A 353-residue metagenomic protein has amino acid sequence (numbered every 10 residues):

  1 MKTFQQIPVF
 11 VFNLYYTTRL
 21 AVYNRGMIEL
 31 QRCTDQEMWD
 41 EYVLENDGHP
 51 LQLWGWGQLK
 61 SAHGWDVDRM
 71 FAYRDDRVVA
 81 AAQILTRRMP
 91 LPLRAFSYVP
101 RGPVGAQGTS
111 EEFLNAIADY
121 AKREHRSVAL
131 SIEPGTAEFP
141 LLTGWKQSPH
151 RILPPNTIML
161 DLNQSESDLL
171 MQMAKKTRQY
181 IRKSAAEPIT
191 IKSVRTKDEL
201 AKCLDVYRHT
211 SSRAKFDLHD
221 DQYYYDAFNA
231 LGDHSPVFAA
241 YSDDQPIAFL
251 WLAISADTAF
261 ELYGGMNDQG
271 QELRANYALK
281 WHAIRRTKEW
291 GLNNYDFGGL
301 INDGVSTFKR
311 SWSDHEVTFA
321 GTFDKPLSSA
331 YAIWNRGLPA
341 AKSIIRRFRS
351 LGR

Functional and structural regions predicted by a protein language model:
Q6: Cationic, low-complexity basic patches in intrinsically disordered or flexible, solvent-exposed regions
F12-T18, Y23: Short, positively charged and aromatic/hydrophobic N-terminal segments
L14, A106-E187: Acyl-donor-binding surface of acyltransferase catalytic domains
Q31-D75, A82-P92, G144-I152, Q164-S165 (+1 more regions): A conserved beta-strand-loop-helix scaffold within acyl/acetyltransferase catalytic domains
R32, Q36, L59, L85-T86 (+2 more regions): Active-site/acyl-donor-binding loops of N-acyltransferases
W65-V67, E124-S127, W290-L292: Short, high-confidence coil segments that cap the C-terminus of an alpha-helix and link into the following beta-strand
P92-A106, V128: Glycine-/proline-rich flexible loop or hinge segments
E112-K122, Y225-N335: Aromatic (often tryptophan-rich) hydrophobic motifs at membrane interfaces
